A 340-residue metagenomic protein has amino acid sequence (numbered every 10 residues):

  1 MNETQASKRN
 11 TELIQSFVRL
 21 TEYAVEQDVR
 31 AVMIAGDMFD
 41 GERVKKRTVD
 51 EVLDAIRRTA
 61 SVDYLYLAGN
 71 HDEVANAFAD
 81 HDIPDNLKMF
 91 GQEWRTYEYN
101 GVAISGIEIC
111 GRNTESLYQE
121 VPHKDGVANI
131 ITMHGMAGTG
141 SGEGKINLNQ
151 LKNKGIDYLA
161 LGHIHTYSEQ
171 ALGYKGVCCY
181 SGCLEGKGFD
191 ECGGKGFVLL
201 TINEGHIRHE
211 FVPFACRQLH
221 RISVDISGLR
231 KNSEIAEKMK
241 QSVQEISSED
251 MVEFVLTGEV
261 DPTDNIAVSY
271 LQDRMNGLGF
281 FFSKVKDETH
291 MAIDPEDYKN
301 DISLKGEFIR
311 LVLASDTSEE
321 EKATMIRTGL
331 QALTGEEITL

Functional and structural regions predicted by a protein language model:
M1-E51, T324, T328-Q331, G335-L340: N-terminal active-site segment of His-dependent metallophosphoesterases
V18, E22-V25, D54-R57, N149 (+1 more regions): Surface-exposed alpha-helical segments enriched in charged/polar residues
L20-Q27, L200-I202, H206-V212: Short, compositionally biased "basic patch" segments
A24-D28, K124-G126, E245-S247: Glycine-rich phosphate-binding loop signature in dinucleotide/nucleotide-binding domains
A31, D40-G188, C192-K195, T201: His/Asp/Glu-rich metal-coordinating catalytic cores of metallo-dependent phosphodiesterases/hydrolases acting on
A35, G162, T257: Conserved residues at the C-terminal ends of beta-strands
G194-F197, L219-R221: Short hydrophobic/aromatic beta-strand or adjacent loop that forms the aromatic wall/cage of a ligand/substrate-binding
E204-L340: Accessory, non-catalytic peripheral segments of nucleic-acid enzymes
